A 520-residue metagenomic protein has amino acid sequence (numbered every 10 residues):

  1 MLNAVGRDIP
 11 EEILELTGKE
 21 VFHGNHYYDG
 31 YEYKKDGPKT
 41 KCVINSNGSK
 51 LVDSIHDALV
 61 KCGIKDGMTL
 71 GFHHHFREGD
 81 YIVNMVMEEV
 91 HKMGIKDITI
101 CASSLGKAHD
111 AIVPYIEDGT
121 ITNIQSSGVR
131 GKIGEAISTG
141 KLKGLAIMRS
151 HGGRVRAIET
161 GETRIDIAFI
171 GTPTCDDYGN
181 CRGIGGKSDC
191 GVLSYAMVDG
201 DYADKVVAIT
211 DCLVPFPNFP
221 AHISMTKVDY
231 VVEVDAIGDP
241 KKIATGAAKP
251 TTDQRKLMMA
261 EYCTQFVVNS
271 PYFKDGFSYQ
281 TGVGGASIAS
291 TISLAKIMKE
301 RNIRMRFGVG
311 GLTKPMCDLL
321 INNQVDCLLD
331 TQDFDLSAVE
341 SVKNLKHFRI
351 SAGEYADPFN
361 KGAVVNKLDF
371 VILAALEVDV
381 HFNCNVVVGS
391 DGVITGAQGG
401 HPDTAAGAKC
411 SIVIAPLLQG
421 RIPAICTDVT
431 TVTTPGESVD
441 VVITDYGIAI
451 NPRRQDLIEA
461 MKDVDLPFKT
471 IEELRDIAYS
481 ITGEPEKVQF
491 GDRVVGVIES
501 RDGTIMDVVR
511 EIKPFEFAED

Functional and structural regions predicted by a protein language model:
M1-D520: Conserved alpha/beta enzyme-core scaffold
